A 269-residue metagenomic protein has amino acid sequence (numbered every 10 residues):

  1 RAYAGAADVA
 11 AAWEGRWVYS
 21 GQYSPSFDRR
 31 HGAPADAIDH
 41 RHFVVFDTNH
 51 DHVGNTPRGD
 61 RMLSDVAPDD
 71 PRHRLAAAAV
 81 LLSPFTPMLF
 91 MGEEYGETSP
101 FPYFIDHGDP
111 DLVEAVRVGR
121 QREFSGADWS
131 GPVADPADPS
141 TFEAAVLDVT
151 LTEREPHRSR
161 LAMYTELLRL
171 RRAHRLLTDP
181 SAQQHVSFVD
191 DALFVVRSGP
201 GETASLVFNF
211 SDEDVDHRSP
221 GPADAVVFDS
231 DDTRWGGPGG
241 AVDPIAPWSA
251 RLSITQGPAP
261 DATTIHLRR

Functional and structural regions predicted by a protein language model:
R1-G126, L206: Conserved alpha/beta catalytic core and glycan-binding cleft of carbohydrate-active enzymes
A12-R30, L89-F90, Y95-F104, D128-A204: Glycan-recognition and catalytic regions of carbohydrate-active enzymes
H50, L167, D224, W248: A residue-level signal for conserved active-site and pocket-lining positions in enzyme catalytic cores
D51-V53, Y95-T98, D109, A192-L193 (+4 more regions): Short, solvent-exposed loop/turn segments at secondary-structure junctions
R58-P71, A145-R158, G240-A241: Active-site rim elements
F210-P222: Surface-exposed beta-strand/loop patches in extracellular or lumenal glycoproteins
P220-T233: Solvent-exposed beta-hairpin/edge-strand motifs
G237-R269: C-terminal beta-strand-rich structural cap/linker in extracellular carbohydrate-active enzymes
